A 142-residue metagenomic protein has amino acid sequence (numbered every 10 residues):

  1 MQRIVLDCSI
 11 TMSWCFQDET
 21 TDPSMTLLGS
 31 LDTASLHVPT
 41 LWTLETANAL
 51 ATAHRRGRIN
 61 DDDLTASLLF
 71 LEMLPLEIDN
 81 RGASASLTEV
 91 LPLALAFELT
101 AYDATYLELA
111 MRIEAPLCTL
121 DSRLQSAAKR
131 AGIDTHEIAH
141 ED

Functional and structural regions predicted by a protein language model:
M1-L41, A53-H54, R58-T65, A131 (+1 more regions): Short, well-structured N-terminal submotif of metal-dependent ribonuclease cores
M1-R3, L107-D142: Acidic, PIN/NYN-like endoribonuclease modules and their adjacent C-terminal/linker elements
I10, N48-A51, Y106, L124: Hydrophobic side chains within alpha-helical segments
P23, E45, E89, S126-A127: Phosphate- and divalent-cation-binding pockets in alpha/beta enzyme and binding domains that engage nucleotide-derived
L41-L44, T105: Aromatic- and histidine-enriched alpha-helix N-cap/loop-to-helix transition segments that scaffold the rims
A47-E77, L87-E89: Active-site-proximal, substrate-binding regions of enzyme catalytic domains and RNA-binding/basic surfaces
L76-R123: Active-site neighborhoods of divalent-metal-dependent phosphate/nucleic-acid chemistry enzymes
